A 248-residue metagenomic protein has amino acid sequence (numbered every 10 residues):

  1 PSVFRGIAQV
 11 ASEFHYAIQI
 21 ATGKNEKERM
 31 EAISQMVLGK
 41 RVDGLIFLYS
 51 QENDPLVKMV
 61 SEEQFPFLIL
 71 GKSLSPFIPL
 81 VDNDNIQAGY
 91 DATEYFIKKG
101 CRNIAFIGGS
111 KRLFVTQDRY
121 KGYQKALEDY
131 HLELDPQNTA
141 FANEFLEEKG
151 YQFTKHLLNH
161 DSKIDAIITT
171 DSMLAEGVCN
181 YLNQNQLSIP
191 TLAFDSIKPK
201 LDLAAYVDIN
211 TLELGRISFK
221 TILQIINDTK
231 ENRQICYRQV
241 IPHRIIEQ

Functional and structural regions predicted by a protein language model:
P1-E94, L158-N159, K163: Alpha-helical recognition/docking segments in bacterial nutrient-uptake and carbohydrate-utilization systems
S12-G23, Q124-E148: Short beta-strand elements in bilobed, periplasmic/extracellular small-molecule ligand-binding domains
V42-L48, A105-I107, A140, D161-D171 (+1 more regions): Periplasmic-binding protein-like
Y49, N85, T116, N143 (+1 more regions): Helix N-cap/beta->alpha junction signal
V81-F106, K121, K125, E147-K155 (+2 more regions): Hydrophobic alpha-helical segments within soluble ligand-binding/sensing domains
A92-L132, E231-Q248: An alpha-beta-alpha
K155-Q248: Flexible loop/turn connectors
